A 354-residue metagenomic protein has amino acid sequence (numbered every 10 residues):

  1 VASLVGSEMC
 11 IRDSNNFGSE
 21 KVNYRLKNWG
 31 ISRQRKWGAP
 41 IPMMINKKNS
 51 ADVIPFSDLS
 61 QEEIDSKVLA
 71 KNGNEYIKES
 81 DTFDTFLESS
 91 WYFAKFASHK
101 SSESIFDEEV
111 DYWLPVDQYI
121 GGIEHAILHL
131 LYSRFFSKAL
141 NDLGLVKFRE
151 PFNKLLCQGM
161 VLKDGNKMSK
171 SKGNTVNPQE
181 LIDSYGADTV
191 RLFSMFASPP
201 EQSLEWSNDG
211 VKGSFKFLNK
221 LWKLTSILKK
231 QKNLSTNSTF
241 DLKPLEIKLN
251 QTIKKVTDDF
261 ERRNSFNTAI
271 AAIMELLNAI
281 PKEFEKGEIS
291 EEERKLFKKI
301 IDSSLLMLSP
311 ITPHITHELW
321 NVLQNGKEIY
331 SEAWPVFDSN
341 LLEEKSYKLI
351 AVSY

Functional and structural regions predicted by a protein language model:
V1-G6, I11: Single conserved hydrophobic/aromatic residue that forms the stacking wall/gate of nucleotide- or nucleobase-binding
V5, L156, Y330: Conserved Rossmann-like nucleotide-binding pocket used by diverse enzymes that bind dinucleotide cofactors
I11-S14, K172: Short, low-complexity export/processing leader segments characterized by acidic and small residues
F17-K48, L131, F135, F148 (+1 more regions): Helix-rich, typically C-terminal accessory recognition domains appended to large enzymatic cores
E20-Y76, D84-L87: Gly/Pro-rich turn-and-neighbor structural signature
S66-P200: Alpha-helical recognition segments enriched in aromatics with Gly/Pro capping that present substrate-recognition
